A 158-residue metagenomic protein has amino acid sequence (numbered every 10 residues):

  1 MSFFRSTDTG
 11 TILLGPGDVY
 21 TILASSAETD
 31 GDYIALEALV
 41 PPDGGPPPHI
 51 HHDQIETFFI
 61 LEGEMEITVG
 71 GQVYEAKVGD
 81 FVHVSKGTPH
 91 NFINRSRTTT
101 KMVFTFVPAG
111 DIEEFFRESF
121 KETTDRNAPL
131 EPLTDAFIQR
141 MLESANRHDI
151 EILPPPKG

Functional and structural regions predicted by a protein language model:
M1-D32, N127-G158: A short, N-terminal "cap"/entry segment at the start of jelly-roll beta-barrel domains of the cupin/DSBH fold
F4, T11, G71-P89: Short acidic-glycine-tyrosine-enriched beta hairpin
T21-I22, L36-H51: Conserved short histidine dyad/triad with adjacent acidic residue
T29, K86-E113: Ligand-binding loop in jelly-roll beta-barrel domains
E37, I50, V69-G71, V78 (+3 more regions): Residue-level recognition of conserved beta-strand positions in structured domain cores
P42-D43, G79, G87, R97: Tight coil/turn sites that cap or link beta-strands
G45-P47, H51-V78: A short beta-strand-loop-beta hairpin characteristic of the jelly-roll/cupin
E113-A128: A hydrophobic, small-residue-rich beta->alpha segment in the mid-to-C-terminal subdomain of diverse proteins
